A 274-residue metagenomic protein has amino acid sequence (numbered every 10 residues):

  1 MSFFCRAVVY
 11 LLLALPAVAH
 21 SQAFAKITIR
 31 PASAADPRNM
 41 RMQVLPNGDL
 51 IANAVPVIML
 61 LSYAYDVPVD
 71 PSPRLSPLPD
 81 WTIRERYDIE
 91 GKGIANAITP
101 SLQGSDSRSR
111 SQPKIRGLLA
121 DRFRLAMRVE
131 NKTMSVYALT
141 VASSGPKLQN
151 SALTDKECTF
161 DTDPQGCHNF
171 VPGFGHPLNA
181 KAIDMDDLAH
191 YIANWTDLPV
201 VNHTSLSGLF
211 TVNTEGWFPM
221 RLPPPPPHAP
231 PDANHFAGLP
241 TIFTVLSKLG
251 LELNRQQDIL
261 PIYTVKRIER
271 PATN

Functional and structural regions predicted by a protein language model:
F3-F4, A19-N274: Beta-strand-rich assembly/attachment modules of structural machines
R6-A17: Bacterial N-terminal signal peptides
